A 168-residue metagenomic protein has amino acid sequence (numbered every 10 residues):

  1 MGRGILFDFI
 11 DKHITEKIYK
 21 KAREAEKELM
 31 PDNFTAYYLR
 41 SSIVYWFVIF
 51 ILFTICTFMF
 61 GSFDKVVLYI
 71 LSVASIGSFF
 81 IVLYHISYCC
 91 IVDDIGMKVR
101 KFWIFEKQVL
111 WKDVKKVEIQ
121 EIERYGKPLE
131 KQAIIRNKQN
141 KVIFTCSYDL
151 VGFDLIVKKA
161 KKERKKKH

Functional and structural regions predicted by a protein language model:
M1-F60: N-terminal membrane-targeting/pre-transmembrane regions
G2-E26, E121-E123, N140, F153-H168: Short, intrinsically disordered, charge-rich cytosolic tails of integral membrane proteins
K20, Y37-Y38, V99-L155: Non-transmembrane, membrane-adjacent beta-strand/coil modules in membrane-associated proteins and peripheral
K27, C89-V92, I134-N137: Short, exposed beta-strand/loop patches in secreted or surface proteins that constitute
F50-T54, S72-F79: Hydrophobic alpha-helical transmembrane segments of multipass integral membrane proteins
T57-G61, L83-I86: Transmembrane helix-loop junctions and nearby membrane-interface residues
F60-A74: Hydrophobic alpha-helical transmembrane segments
S78-V109: Conserved beta-hairpin
